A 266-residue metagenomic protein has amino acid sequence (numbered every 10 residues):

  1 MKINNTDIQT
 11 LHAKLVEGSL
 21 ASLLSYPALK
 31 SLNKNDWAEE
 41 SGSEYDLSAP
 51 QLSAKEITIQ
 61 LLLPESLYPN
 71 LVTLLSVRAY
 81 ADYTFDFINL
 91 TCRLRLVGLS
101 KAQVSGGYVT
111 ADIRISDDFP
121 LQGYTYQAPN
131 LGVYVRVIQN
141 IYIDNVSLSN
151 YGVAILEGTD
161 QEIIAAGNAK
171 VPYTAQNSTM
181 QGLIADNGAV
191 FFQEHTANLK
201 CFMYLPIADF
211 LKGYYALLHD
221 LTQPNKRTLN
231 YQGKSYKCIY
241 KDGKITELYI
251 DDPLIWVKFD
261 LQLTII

Functional and structural regions predicted by a protein language model:
M1-I266: Extracellular/virion structural assembly segments
